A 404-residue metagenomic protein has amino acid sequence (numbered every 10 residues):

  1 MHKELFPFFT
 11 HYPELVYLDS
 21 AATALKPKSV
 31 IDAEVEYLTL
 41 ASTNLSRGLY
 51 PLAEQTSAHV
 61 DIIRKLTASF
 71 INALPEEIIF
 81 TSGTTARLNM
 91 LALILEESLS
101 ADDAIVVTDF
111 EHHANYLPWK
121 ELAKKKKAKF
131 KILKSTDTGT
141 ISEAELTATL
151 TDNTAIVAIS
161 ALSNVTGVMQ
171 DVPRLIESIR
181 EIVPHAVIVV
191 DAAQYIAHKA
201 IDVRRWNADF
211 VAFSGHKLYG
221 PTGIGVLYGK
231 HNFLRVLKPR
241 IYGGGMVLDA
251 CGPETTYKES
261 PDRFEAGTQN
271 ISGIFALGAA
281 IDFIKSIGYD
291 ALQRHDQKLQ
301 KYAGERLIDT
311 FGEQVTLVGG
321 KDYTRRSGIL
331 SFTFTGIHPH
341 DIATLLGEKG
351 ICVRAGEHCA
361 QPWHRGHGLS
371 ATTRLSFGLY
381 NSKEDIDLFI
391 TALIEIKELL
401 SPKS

Functional and structural regions predicted by a protein language model:
M1-S404: Pyridoxal 5′-phosphate
